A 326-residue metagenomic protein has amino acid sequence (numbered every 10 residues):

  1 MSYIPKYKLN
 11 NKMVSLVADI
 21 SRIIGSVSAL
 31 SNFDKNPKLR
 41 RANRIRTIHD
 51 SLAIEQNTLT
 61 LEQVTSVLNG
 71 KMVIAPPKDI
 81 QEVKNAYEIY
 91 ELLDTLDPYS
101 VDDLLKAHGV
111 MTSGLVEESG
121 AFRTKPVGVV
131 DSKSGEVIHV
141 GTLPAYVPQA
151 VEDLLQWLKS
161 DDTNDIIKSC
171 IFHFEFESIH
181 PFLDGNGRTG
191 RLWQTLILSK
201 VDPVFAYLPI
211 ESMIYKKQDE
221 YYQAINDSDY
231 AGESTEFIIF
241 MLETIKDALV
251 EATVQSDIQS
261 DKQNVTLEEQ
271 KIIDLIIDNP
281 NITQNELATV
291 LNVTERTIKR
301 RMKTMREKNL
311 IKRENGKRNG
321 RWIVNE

Functional and structural regions predicted by a protein language model:
M1-E326: FIC/Doc superfamily catalytic core
